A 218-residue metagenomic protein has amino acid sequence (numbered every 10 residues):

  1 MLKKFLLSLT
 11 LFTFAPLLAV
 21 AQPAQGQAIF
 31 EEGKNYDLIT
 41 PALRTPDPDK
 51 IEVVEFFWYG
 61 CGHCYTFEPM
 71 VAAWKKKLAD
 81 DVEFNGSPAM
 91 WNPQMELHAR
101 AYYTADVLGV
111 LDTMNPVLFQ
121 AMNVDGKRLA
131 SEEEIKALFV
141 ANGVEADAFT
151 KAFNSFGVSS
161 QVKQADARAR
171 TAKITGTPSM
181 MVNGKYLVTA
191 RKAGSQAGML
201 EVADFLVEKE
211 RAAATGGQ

Functional and structural regions predicted by a protein language model:
L2-P93, E208-Q218: Extracytoplasmic thiol/disulfide redox context detector
F5, A141-Q218: C-terminal cap of thioredoxin/glutaredoxin-like
Y59-H63, M90-Q94, Q120-D125, G157-V158 (+1 more regions): Solvent-exposed loop/turn segments at secondary-structure junctions within structured extracellular/periplasmic domains
H63, V110, E145: Short phosphate-engaging motifs
Y65-E68, M95-A99, A193-Q196: Conserved strand-to-helix beginnings and helix N-cap segments that scaffold or border functional pockets
E68-K75, H98-Y102, N115, E132 (+5 more regions): Extracytoplasmic/secreted envelope proteins and their assembly/folding machinery, especially bacterial periplasmic
K77-L108, D112-V140: Structural microenvironment flanking redox-active thiols in thiol-disulfide oxidoreductases
